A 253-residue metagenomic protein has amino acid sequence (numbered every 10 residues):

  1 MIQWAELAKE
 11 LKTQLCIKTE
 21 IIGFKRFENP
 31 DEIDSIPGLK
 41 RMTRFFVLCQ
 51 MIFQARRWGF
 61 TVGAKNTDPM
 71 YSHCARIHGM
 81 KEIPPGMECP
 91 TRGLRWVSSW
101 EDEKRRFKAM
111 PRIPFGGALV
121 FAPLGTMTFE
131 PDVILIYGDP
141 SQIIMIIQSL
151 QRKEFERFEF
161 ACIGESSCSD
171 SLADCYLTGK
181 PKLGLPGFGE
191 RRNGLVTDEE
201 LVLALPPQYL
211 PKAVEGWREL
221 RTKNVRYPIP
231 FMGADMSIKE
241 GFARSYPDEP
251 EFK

Functional and structural regions predicted by a protein language model:
W4-K253: Acidic, serine/proline-rich low-complexity intrinsically disordered regions
